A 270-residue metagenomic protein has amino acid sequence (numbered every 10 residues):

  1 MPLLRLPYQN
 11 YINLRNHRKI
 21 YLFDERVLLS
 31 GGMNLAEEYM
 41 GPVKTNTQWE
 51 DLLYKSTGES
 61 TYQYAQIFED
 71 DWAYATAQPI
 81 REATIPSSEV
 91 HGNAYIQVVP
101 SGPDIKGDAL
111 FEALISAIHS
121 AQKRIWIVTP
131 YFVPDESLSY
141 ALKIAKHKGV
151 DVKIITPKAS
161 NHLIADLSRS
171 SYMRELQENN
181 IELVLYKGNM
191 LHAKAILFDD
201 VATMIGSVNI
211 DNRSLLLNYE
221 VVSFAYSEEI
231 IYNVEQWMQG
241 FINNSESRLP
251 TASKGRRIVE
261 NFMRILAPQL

Functional and structural regions predicted by a protein language model:
M1-L270: Charged, low-complexity intrinsically disordered terminal segments
